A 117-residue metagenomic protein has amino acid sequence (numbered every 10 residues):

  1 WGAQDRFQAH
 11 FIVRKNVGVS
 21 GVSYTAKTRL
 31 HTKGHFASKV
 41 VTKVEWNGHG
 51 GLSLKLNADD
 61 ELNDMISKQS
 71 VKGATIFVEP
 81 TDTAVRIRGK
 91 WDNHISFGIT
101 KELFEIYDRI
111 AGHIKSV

Functional and structural regions predicted by a protein language model:
G2-R6, H10-V117: Charged, low-complexity intrinsically disordered regions
